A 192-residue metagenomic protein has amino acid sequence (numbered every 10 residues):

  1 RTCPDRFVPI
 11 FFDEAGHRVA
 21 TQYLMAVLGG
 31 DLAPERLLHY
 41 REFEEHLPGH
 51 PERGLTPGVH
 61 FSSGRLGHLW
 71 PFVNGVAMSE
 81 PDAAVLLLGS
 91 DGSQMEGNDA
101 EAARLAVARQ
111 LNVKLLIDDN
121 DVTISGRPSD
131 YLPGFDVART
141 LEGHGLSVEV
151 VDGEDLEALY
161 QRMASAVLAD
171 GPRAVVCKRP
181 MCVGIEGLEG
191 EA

Functional and structural regions predicted by a protein language model:
R1-R109: Cofactor-binding active-site loop characterized by glycine-rich and histidine/acidic residues
E14, L88-G89, L116-D118, V176-K178: Short beta-strand segments
R18, N120-D121, K178-C182: Glycine-rich beta-alpha junction loops
Y23-V27, E52, G97-E101, S125-D130 (+2 more regions): Short acidic, glycine/serine/threonine-rich loops at helix termini
P48-G58, A83-V85, K114-V122, R139-L146: Gly-rich Lys/Arg/Thr-decorated short loops/hinges at beta-loop-alpha junctions or inter-strand turns that position
H60, A108-L132: A short, conserved beta-to-alpha structural element at the edge of catalytic cores that scaffolds binding
E96-I117, G171-C177: A short alpha/beta connector and helix-capping loop motif
F135, R139-S147, L156-A192: Glycine/aspartate-rich loop-and-adjacent alpha/beta segment that forms the canonical ThDP
